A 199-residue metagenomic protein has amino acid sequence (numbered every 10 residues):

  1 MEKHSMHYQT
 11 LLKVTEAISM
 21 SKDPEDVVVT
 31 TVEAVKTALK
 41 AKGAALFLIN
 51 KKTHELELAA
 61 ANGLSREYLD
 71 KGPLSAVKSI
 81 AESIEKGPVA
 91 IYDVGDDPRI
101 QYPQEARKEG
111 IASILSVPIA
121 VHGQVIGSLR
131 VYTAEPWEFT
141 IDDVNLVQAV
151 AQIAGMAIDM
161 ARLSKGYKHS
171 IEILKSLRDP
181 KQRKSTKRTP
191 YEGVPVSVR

Functional and structural regions predicted by a protein language model:
M1-D26, I126, G166-V196: Signal-transmission linkers at sensory-effector interfaces
M1-H4, Y132-A149: Regulatory loop-to-helix N-cap segments in sensory/regulatory domains that couple ligand/signal detection
L46-L69: GAF sensory/regulatory domain recognition with acknowledged cross-activation on helical regulatory dimers
R66, Y92-S113, T133: Signal-transducing coupling segments at domain and membrane junctions
R66-V89, Y102: Acidic/proline- and glycine-rich, intrinsically disordered low-complexity segments that serve as regulatory linkers
A112-A120: A short, aliphatic-rich beta-strand micro-motif
I119-T133, A157: Sensory-domain boundary capping and coupling elements
Q148-M156: Allosteric cytosolic regulatory segments
